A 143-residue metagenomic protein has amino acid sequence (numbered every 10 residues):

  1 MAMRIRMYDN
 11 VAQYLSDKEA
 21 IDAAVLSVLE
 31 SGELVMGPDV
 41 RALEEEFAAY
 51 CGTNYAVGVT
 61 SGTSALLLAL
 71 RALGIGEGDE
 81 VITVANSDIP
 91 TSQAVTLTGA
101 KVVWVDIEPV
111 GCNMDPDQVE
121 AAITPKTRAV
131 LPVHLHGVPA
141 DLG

Functional and structural regions predicted by a protein language model:
M1-A72, G76, L97-T98: Conserved PLP-binding active-site segment in aminotransferase class I/II-type PLP enzymes
R71-G143: PLP-dependent aminotransferase-like
